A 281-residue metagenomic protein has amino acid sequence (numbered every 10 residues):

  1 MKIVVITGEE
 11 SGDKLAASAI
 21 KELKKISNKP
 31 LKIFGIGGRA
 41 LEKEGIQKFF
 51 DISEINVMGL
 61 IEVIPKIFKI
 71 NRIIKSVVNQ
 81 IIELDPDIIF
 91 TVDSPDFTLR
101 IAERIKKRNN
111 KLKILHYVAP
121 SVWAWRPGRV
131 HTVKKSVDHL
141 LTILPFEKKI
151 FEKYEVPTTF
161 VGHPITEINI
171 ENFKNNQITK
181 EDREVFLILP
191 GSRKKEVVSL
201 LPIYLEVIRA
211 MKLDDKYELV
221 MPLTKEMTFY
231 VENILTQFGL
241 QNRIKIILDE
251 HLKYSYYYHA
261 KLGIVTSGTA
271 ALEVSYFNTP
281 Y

Functional and structural regions predicted by a protein language model:
I3-I178, L187-V197, L201, A210-M211 (+1 more regions): Active-site and donor-binding regions of nucleotide-sugar-utilizing enzymes
G38-R39, K195-H259: Donor-nucleotide binding loops and adjacent catalytic segments primarily of GT-B fold Leloir glycosyltransferases
V156, Y217, T279: Short glycine/serine/threonine/alanine-rich loop segments
E250-Y281: A donor-sugar binding/catalytic signature common to diverse glycosyltransferases and related nucleotide-sugar
